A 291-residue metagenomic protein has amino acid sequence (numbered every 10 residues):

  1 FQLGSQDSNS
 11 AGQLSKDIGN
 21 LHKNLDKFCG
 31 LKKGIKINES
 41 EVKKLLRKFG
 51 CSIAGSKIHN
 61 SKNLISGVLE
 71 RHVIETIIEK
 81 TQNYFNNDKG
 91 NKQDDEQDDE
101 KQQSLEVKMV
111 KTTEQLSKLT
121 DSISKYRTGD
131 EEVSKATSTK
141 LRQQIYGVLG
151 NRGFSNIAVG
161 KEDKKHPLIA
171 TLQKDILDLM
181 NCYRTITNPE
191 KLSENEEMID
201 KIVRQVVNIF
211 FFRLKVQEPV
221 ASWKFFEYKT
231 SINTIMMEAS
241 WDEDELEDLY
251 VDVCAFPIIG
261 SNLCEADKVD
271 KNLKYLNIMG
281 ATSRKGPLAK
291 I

Functional and structural regions predicted by a protein language model:
F1-I291: Extended, amphipathic alpha-helical stalk segments that mediate dimerization and serve as stator/scaffold rods within
